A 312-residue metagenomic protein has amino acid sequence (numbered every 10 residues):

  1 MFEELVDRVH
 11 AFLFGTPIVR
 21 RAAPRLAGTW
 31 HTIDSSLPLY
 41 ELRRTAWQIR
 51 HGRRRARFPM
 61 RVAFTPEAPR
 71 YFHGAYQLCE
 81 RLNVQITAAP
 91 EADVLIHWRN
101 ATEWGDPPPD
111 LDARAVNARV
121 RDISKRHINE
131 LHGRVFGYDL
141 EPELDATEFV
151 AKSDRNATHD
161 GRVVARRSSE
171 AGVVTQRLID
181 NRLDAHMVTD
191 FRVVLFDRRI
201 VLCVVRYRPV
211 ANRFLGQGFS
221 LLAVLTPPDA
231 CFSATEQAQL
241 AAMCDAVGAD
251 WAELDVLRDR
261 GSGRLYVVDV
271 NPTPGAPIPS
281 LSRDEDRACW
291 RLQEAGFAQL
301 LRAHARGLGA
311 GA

Functional and structural regions predicted by a protein language model:
M1-A113: ATP-binding N-terminal substructure of ATP-dependent carboxylate-amine bond-forming enzymes
S36, R61, T87, H97-D190 (+2 more regions): Active-site nucleotide/adenylate-binding loops and adjacent lid/helix of ATP-dependent enzymes
L37-L42, D245, A249, R258-A312: C-terminal active-site "lid" helix and adjoining low-complexity regulatory extension at the edge of ATP-using catalytic
E91-A92, D145, L257: Residue-level "edge-of-site" marker
R182-L221, A238-E253, R258-L265, N271-I278: Phosphate-binding core of ATP-grasp and ATP-grasp-like enzymes
G218-F232: Short histidine-centered catalytic/ligand-binding loop motif
